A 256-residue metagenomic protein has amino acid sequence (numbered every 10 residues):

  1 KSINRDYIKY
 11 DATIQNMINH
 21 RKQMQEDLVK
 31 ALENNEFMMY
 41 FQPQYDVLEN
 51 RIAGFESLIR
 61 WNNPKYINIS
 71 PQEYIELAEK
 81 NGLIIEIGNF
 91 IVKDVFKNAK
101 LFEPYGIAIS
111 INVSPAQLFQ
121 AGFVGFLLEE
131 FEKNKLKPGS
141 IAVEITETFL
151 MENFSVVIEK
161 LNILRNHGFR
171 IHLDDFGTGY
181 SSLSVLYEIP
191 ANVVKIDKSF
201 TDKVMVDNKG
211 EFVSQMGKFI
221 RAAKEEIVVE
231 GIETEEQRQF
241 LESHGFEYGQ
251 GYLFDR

Functional and structural regions predicted by a protein language model:
S2-R5, R21, L48-A53, P71-E76 (+5 more regions): Regulatory and interdomain segments flanking nucleotide-handling catalytic cores in signaling/defense enzymes
Y7-D11, M17, V47-E56, N81-V157 (+1 more regions): Catalytic core of bacterial c-di-GMP phosphodiesterases, primarily the EAL and HD-GYP domains, capturing alpha-helical
K9, T13, H20-L77, N112 (+2 more regions): Active-site core of bacterial EAL-family cyclic-dinucleotide phosphodiesterase domains
V47-L48, P64-Y66, A99, S114-A121 (+2 more regions): EAL-family c-di-GMP phosphodiesterase catalytic domain
K160: Conserved functional hotspot residues or short segments at active or partner-binding sites across diverse domains
